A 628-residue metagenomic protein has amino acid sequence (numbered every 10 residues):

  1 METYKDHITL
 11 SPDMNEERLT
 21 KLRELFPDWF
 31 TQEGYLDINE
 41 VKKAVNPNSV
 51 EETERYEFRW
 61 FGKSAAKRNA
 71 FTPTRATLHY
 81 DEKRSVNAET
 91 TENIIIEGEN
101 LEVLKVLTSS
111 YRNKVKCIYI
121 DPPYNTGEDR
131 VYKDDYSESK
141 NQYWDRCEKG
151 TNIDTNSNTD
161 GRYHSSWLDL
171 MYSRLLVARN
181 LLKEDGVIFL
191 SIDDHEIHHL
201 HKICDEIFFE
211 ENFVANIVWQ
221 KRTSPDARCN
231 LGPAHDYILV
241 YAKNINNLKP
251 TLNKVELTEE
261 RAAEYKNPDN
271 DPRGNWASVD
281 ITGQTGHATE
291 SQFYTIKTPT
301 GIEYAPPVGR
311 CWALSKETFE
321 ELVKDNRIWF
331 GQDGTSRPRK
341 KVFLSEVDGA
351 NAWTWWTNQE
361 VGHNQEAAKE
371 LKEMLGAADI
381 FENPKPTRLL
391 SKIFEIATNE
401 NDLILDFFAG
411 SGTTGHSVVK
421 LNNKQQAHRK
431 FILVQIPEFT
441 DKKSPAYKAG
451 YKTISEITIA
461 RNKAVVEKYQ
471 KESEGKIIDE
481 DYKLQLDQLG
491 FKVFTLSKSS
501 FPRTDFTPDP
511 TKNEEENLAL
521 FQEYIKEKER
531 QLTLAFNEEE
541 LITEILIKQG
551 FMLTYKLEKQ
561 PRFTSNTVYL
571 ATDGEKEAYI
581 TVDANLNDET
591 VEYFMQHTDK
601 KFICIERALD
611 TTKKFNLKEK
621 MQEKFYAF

Functional and structural regions predicted by a protein language model:
M1-A76, R84-N87, E92-N93, T108-K116 (+10 more regions): Accessory, often C-terminal, charged low-complexity segments
I96-G98, E382-L389: N-terminal pre-P-loop "Q-motif" helix
I120-P122, F407: Conserved beta-strand/loop positions that form the S-adenosyl-L-methionine
K133-R162: Aromatic- and acidic-residue-enriched carbohydrate-binding clefts of CAZyme catalytic domains
N364-E382: Class I SAM-dependent transferase core
N401-G410: Conserved class I S-adenosyl-L-methionine
G412-H416: Glycine-rich SAM-binding Motif I of class I
V419: Short glycine-enriched nucleophile-adjacent loop and the immediately C-terminal alpha-helix near the catalytic center
